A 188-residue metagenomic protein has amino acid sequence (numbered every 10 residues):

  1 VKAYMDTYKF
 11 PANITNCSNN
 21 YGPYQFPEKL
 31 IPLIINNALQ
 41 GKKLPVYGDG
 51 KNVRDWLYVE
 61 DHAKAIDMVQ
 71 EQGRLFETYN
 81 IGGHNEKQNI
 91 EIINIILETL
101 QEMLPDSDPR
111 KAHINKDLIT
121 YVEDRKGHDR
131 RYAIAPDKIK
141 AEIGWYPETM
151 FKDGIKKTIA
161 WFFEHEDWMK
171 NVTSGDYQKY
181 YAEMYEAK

Functional and structural regions predicted by a protein language model:
V1-N13, A38-Q40: Active-site Tyr-X1-5-Lys
F10-L30, N52-V53: Flexible, glycine-rich beta-alpha linker
I14, P32, N36-K188: C-terminal substrate-binding subdomain of Rossmann-fold SDR/epimerase-dehydratase oxidoreductases
